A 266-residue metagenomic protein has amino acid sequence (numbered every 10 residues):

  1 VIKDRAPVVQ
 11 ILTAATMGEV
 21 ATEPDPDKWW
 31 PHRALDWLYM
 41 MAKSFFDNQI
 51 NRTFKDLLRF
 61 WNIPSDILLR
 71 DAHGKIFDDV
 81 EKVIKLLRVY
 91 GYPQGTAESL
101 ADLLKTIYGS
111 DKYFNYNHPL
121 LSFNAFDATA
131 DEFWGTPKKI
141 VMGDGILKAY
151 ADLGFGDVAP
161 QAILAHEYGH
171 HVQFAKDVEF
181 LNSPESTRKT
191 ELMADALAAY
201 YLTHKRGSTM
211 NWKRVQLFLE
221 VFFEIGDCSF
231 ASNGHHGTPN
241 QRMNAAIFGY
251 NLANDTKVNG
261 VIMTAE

Functional and structural regions predicted by a protein language model:
V1-Y116: A metal-dependent hydrolase signature that marks the N-terminal structural subdomain at the beginning of catalytic folds
N51, K55, R59, I140 (+3 more regions): Solvent-exposed, polar/charged alpha-helical surfaces in well-ordered, non-transmembrane soluble domains, broadly
E132-T136: Extracellular/periplasmic catalytic domains that process cell-envelope and extracellular macromolecules
K138-A151, L192: Polar-ligand-bearing catalytic/cofactor-coordination segments of membrane-embedded or membrane-tethered inner-membrane
I146-A162, P184-S186: Short pre-active-site segment immediately N-terminal to the catalytic Zn-binding motif
E167-P184, Y200-R206: Catalytic Zn2+-binding segment of zinc metalloproteases
P184-W212: Post-HExxH zinc-binding segment in Zn-dependent metallohydrolases
T203-E266: Long, well-structured alpha-helical subdomains associated with metal-dependent extracellular/ecto-lumenal hydrolases
